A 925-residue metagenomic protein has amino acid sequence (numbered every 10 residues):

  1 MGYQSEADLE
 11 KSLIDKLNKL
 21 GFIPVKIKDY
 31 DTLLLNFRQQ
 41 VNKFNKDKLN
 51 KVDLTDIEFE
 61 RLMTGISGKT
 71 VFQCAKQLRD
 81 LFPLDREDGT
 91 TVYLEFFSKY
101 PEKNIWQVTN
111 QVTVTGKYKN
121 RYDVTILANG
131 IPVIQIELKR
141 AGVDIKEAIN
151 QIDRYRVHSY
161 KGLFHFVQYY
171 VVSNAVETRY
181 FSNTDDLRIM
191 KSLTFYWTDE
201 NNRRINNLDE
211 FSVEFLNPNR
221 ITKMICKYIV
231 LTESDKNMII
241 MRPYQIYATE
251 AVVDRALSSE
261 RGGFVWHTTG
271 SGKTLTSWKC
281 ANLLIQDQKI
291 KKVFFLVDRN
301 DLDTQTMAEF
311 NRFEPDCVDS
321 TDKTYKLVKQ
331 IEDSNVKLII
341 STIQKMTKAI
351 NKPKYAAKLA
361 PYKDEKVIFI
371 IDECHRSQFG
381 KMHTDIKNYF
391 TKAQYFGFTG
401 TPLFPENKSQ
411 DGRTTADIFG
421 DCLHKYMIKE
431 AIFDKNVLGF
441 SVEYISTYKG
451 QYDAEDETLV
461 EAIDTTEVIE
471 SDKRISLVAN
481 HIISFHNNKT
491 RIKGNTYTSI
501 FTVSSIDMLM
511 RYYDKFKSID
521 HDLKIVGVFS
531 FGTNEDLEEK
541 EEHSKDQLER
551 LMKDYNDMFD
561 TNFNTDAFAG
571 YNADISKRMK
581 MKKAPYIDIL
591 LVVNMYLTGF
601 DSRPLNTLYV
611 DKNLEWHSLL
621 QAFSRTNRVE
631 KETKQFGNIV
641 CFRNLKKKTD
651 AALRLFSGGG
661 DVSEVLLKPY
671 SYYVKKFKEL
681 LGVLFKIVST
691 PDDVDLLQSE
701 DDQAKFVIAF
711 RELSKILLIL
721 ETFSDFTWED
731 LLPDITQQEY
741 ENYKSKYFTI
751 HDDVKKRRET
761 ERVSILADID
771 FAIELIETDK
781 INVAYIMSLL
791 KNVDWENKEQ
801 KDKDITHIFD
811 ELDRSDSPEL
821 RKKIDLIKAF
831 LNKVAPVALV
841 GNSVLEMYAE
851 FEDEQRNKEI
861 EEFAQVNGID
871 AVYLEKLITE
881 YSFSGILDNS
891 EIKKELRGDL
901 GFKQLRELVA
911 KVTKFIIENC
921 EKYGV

Functional and structural regions predicted by a protein language model:
G2-K292, D301, Q305-C317, S334-K337 (+3 more regions): ATP-dependent helicase/translocase motor core
D15, T55, R261, Q286 (+6 more regions): Catalytic cores and motor modules of nucleic-acid processing enzymes
R154-S159, R376-Q394, S624-T626: Short, conserved "post-DEAD/DEAH" coupling segment immediately C-terminal to helicase motif II within the SF2/RecA-like
I205-N207, N407-T498, Y513-D520: Interdomain helical connector at the RecA1-RecA2 junction of SF1/SF2 helicase-like NTPases
T268-T269, E373-R376, Y389-K408, K435: Conserved helicase ATPase motor motifs in RecA-like P-loop NTPase domains
K337, T466-V592: Conserved C-terminal RecA-like helicase domain
L338-I371, R376-D385, Y571, V592-N594: Conserved RecA-like ASCE ATPase "motif II neighborhood" in helicase/translocase motors
K345, I368, F531-E664: Conserved RecA-like P-loop NTPase helicase motor core
